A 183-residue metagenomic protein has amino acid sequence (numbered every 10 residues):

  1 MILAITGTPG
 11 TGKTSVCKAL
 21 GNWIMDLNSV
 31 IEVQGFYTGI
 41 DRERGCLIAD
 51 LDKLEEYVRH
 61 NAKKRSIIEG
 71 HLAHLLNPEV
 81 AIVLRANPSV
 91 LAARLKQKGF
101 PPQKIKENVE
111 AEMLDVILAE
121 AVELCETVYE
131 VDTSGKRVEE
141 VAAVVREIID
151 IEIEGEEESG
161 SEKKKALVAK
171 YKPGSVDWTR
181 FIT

Functional and structural regions predicted by a protein language model:
M1-I2: Pre-Walker A (Motif I) flank of P-loop NTPase domains
I5: Hydrophobic anchor at the beta1->P-loop junction of P-loop NTPases
T8: P-loop (Walker A) phosphate-binding loop of NTP-binding proteins
K13: Conserved lysine of the Walker
V16: Hydrophobic positions on the alpha1 helix immediately C-terminal to the Walker A/P-loop
W23-L76, L167, K172-W178: ATP-dependent small-molecule kinase phosphotransfer cores that center on conserved nucleotide phosphate-binding segments
T38-G39, A86-Y129, G135: A glycine- and Lys/Arg-enriched "phosphate-lid" helix/loop adjacent to the NTP-binding pocket of small-molecule kinases
V122-T183: NTP-dependent small-molecule kinase module
